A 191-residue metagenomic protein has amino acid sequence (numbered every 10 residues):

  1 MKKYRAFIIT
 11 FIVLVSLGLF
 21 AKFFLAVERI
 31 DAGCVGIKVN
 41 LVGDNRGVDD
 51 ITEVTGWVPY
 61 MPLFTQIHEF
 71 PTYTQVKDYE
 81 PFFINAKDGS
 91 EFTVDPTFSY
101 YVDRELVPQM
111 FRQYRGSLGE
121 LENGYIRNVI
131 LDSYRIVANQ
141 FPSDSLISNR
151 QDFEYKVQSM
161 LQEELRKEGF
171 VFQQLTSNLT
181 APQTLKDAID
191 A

Functional and structural regions predicted by a protein language model:
M1-Y4: N-terminal Lys/Arg-rich, disordered targeting/topogenic segments
I8-F23: Hydrophobic membrane-insertion alpha-helices, especially the h-region of bacterial N-terminal signal peptides
L14, T72-T74, R150-K156: Short, compositionally biased strand/turn segments that nucleate or flank brief secondary-structure elements
F24-S133: Hydrophobic membrane-anchoring helix/hairpin
D88, T93-V94, Y100, E122-D187: Amphipathic, coiled-coil-like alpha-helical scaffolding segments used for oligomerization/assembly
I189-A191: Flexible, glycine-rich surface segments
